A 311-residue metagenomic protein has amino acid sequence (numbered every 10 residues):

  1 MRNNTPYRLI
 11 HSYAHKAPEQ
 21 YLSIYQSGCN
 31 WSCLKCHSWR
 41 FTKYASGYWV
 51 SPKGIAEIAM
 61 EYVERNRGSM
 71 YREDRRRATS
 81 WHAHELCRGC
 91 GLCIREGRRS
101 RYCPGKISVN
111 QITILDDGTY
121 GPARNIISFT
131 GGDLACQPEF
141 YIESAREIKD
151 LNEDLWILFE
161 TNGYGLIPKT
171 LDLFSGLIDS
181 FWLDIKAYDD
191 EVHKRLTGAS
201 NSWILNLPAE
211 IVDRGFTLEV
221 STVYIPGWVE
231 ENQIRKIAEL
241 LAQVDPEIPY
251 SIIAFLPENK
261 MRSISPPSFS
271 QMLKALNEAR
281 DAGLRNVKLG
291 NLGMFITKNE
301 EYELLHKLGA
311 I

Functional and structural regions predicted by a protein language model:
M1-Q26, L34-I112, Y120, E300-E303 (+1 more regions): N-terminal [4Fe-4S]-dependent radical SAM core
L22, N125-I127, I157-F159, F181-L183 (+3 more regions): Hydrophobic faces of well-ordered beta-strands that scaffold small-molecule active sites in alpha/beta enzyme cores
K43-A59, C93-I114, G132-G176, I185-D189 (+1 more regions): Canonical radical SAM enzyme core domain
Y44-A45, D189-K194, E258-S263: A short acidic, helix-capping loop that chelates divalent metal ions and anchors anionic groups
G68-P104, T119-L151, D189-V212, T222-K236 (+1 more regions): Conserved glycine-rich "GG(E/T)P / GGGxP" loop and the immediately following alpha-helix in the radical SAM core
T119, L173-Y188, E247-F255: Non-cysteine beta-strand/loop elements that form the S-adenosyl-L-methionine
V212, Y224-I311: Auxiliary Fe-S-binding modules of radical SAM enzymes
